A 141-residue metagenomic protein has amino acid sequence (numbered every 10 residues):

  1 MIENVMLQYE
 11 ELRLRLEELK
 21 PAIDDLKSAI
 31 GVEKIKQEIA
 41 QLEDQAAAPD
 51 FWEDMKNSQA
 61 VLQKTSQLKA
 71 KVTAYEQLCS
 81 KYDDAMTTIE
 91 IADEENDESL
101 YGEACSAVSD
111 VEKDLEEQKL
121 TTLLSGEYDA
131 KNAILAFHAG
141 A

Functional and structural regions predicted by a protein language model:
I2-A133: Charged, heptad-repeat coiled-coil alpha-helices that serve as long linker/dimerization "arms" in large NTP-dependent
A133-A141: Short, hydrophobic beta-strand segments
